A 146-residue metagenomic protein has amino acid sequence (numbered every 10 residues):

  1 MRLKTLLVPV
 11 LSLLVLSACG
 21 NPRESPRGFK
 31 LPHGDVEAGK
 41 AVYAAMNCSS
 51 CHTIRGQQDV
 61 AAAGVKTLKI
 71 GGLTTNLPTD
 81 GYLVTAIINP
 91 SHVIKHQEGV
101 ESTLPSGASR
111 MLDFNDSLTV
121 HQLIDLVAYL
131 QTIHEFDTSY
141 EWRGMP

Functional and structural regions predicted by a protein language model:
M1-V8: Bacterial N-terminal signal peptides that target proteins for export
V15-A18: C-terminal motif of bacterial Sec signal peptides marking the signal peptidase cleavage site
G20-R27: Bacterial lipoprotein signal-peptidase II cleavage site
F29-K30, G34-V36, K40, S50-H92 (+2 more regions): Gly/Gly-Pro-rich "capping" loops immediately C-terminal to redox-active cysteine motifs in periplasmic/lumenal
A45: Residues immediately within or flanking Cys/His clusters that coordinate Zn2+ in small zinc-binding modules
I94-Q97, E101, D137-E141: Short, polar/charged, Gly/Pro-enriched helix-capping and turn/loop motifs at alpha-helix termini and inter-helix linkers
G107-P146: C-terminal capping alpha-helices of c-type cytochrome domains
